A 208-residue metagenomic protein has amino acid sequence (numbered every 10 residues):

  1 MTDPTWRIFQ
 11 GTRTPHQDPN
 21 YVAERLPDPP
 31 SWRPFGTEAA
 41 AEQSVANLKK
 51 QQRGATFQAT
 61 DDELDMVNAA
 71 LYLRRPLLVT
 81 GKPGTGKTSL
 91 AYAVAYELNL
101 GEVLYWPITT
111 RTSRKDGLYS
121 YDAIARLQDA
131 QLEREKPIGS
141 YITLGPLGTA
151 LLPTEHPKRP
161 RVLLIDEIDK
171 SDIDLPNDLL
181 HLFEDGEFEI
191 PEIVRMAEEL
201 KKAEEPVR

Functional and structural regions predicted by a protein language model:
T2-R208: AAA+ P-loop NTPase catalytic core and its hallmark functional loops
